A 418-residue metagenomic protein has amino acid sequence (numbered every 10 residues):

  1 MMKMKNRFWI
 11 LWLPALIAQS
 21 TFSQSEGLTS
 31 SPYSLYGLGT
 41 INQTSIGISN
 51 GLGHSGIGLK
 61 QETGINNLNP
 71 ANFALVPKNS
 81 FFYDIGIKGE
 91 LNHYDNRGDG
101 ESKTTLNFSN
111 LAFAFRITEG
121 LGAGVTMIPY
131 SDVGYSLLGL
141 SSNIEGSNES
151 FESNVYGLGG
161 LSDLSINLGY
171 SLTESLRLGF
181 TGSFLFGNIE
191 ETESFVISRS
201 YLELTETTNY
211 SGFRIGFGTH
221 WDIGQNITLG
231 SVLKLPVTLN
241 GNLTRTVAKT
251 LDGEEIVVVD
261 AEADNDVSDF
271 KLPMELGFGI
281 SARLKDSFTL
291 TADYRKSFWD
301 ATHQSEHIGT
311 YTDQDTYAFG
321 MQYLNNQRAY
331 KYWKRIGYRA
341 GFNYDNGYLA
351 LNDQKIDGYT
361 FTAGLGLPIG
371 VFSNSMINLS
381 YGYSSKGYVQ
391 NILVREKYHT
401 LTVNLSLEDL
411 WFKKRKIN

Functional and structural regions predicted by a protein language model:
M1-T29: Bacterial Sec-dependent N-terminal signal peptides
M4-R7, I17, T63, V259-V267: Residue-level detector of alpha-helical transmembrane segments in integral membrane proteins
P14-I17, F73, L239: A generic alpha-helix propensity feature with a strong bias for hydrophobic helices
A15-S20, G56, L276, Y317: Generic low-complexity, intrinsically disordered sequence content enriched in small uncharged/hydrophobic residues
T21-S131: N-terminal, post-signal peptide beta-strand-biased segments of exported outer-membrane/organellar beta-barrel and other
Q24-G51, A112, R116-N418: Outer-membrane beta-barrel porins/channels
